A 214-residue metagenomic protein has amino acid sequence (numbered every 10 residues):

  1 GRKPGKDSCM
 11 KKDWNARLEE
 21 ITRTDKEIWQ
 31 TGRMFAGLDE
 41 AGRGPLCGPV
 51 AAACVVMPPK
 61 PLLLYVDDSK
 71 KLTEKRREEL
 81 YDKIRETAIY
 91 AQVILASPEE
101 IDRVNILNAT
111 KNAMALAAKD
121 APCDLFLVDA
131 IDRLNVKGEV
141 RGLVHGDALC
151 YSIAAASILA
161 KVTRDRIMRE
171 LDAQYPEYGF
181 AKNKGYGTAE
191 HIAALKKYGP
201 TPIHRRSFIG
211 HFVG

Functional and structural regions predicted by a protein language model:
R2-G214: RNase H-like, Mg2+-dependent phosphodiesterase core, and more generally RNA phosphate-backbone-engaging helix-loop
